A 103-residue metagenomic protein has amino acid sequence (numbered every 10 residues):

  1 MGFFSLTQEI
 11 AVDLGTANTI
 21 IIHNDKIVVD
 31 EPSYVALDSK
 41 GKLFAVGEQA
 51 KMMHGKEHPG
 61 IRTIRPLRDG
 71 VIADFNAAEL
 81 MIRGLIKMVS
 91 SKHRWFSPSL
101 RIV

Functional and structural regions predicted by a protein language model:
M1-S5: A short acidic-Thr-Gly-centered motif at the start of a beta-strand
T7-D13: Short glycine-aspartate micro-motif
T16-V103: Conserved phosphate-binding loops in N-terminal lobes of ATP-dependent enzymes of the actin/Hsp70/sugar-kinase
